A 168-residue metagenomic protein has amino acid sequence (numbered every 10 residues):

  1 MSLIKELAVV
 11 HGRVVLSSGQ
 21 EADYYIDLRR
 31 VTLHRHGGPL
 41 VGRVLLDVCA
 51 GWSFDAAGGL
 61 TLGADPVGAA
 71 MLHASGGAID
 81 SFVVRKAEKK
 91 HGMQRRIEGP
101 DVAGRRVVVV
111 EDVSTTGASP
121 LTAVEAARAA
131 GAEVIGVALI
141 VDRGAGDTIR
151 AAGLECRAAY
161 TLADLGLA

Functional and structural regions predicted by a protein language model:
M1-W52: Active-site-facing substrate-recognition patch
S2-E6, E125-A168: PRPP-dependent phosphoribosyltransferase catalytic core
D47, A69, H73, E125 (+1 more regions): Short, well-ordered alpha-helices that flank and scaffold nucleotide-derived cofactor binding pockets
W52-G63, A138-L139: Short glycine-rich phosphate-binding loop at a beta-alpha junction
S53, G77-A78, G131-E133: Short loop/turn motifs at secondary-structure junctions
D55, R105, I135: Conserved acidic residues
D65-V108, T115-L121: Short, glycine/charge-rich flexible loops or terminal/linker lids adjacent to PRPP-binding catalytic cores
